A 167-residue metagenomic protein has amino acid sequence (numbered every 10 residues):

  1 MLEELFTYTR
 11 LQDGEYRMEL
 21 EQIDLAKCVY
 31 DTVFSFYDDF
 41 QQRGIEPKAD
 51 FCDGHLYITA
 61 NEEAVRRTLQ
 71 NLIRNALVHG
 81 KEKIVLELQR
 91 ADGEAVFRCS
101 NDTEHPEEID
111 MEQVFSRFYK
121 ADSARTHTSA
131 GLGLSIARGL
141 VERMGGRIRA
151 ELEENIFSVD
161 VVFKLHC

Functional and structural regions predicted by a protein language model:
D13-M18, Y57-A60: Conserved micro-motifs of the catalytic ATP-binding
E19-F34: A conserved beta-strand-to-alpha-helix junction within the catalytic ATP-binding
E19-Q22, E46-L56: Conserved catalytic submotifs in the C-terminal HATPase_c
K83-G93: Short beta-strand/loop element within the Bergerat-fold HATPase_c
P106-Y119: Short conserved segment of the HATPase_c
G133, A137: Short alpha-helical Gxxx[C/S/T] motif in the catalytic ATP-binding
